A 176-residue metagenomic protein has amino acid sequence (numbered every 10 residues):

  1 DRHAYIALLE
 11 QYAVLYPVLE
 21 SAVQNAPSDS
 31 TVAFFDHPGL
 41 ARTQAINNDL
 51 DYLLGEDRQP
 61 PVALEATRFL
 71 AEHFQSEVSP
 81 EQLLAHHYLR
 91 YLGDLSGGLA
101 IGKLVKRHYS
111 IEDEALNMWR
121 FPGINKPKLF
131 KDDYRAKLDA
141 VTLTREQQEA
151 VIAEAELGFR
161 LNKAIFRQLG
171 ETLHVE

Functional and structural regions predicted by a protein language model:
D1-E176: Metal- and O2-centered redox machinery and metal/ROS homeostasis
